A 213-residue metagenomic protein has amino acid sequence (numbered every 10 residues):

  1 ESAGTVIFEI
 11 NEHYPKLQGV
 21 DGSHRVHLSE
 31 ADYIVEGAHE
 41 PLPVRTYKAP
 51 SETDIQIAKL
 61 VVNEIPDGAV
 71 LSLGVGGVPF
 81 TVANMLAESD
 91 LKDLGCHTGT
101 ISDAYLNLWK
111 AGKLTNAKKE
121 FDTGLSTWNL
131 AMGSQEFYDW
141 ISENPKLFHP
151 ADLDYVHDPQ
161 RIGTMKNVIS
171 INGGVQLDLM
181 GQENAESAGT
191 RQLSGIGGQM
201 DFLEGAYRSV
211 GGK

Functional and structural regions predicted by a protein language model:
E1-K213: Conserved phosphate- and dinucleotide-binding cores of soluble alpha/beta proteins, encompassing both enzyme active
